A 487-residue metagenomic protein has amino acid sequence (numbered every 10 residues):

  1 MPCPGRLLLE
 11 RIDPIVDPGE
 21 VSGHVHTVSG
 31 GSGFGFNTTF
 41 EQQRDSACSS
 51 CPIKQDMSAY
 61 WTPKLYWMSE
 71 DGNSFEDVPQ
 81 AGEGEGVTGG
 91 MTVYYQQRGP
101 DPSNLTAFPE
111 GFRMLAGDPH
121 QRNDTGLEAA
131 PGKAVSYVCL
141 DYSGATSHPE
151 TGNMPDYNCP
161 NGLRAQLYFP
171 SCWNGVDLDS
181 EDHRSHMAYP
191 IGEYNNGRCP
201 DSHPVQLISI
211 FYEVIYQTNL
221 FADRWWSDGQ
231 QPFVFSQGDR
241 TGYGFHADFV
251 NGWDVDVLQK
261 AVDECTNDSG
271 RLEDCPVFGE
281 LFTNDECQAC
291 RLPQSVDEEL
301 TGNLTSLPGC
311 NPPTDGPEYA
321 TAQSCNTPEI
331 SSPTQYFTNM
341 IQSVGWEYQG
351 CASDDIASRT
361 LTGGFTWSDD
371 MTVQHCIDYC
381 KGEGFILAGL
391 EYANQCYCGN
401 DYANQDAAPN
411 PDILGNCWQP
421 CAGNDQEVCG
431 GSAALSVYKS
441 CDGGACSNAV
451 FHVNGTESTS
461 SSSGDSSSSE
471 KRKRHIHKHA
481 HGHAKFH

Functional and structural regions predicted by a protein language model:
M1-G23, T27-L167, N174-Q342: Primary mode marks residue(s) on the alpha4-beta5-alpha5 output face of response regulator receiver
P14-I15, G111, S171, T360 (+2 more regions): Residue-level preference for alpha-helix termini and adjacent loops
Y137, S458-S461: Serine/threonine-rich, low-complexity intrinsically disordered segments
Y168-P170, Q349: A short, local hydrophobic-aromatic micro-motif
Q323-T459, E470-H487: Peripheral, non-catalytic regulatory segments
S463-S469: N-terminal, immediately post-signal peptide pro-regions of secreted/luminal proteins
